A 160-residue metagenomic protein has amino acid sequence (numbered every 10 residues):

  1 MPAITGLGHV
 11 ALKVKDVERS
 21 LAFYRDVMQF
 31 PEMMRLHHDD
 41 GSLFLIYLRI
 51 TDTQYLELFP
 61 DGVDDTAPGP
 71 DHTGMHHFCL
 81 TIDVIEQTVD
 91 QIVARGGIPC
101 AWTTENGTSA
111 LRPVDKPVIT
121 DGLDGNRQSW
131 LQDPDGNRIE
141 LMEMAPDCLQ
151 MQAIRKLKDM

Functional and structural regions predicted by a protein language model:
P2, K13-L56, A94: Core segments of cupin and vicinal oxygen chelate
G6, F44, D52-Q54, G74-H76 (+1 more regions): Residues that flank catalytic or metal-binding motifs in active/ligand-binding sites
V14-E18, D71-D135, P146, L157: Vicinal oxygen chelate
P31-D39, W102-T104, N126, E143-C148: Conserved catalytic-core motifs of GNAT/GCN5-like acyltransferases
T51-Y55, V63, D83-Q87: Short, charged/polar surface micro-motifs in flexible loops or helix N-caps
M142-M160: Acidic/histidine-enriched, glycine/proline-rich intrinsically disordered or flexible terminal extensions
